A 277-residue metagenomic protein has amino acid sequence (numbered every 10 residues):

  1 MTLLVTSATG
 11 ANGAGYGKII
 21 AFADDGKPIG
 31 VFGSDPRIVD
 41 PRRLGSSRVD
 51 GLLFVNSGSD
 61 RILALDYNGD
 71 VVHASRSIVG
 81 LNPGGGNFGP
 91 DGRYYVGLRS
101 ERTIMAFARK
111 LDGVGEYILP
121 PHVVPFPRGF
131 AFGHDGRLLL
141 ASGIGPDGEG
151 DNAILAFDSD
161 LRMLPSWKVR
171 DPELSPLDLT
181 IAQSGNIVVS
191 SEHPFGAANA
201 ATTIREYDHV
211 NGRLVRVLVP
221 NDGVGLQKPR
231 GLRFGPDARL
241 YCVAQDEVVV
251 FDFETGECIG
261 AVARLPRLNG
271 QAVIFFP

Functional and structural regions predicted by a protein language model:
M1-G30, F276: An edge-strand/N-cap motif at the start of beta-rich repeat modules
L4-T6, F54-V55, V96-G97, L140-A141 (+2 more regions): Residue position within the beta-strands of beta-propeller blades
T9-A14, S59-R61, E101-T103, I144-G148 (+2 more regions): Short glycine/acidic-enriched loop and turn motifs that connect beta-strands
A14-Y16, D35-D50, I78-Y94, P121-G136 (+6 more regions): Beta-rich, blade/repeat-based domains predominating in secreted/periplasmic proteins but also intracellular
Y16-I20, R61-A64, R102-A106, N152-A156 (+2 more regions): A short loop-to-beta-strand structural motif that recurs across blades of beta-propeller domains
K27-P36, D70-S77, G113-P121, R162-R170 (+2 more regions): A short beta-strand motif characteristic of beta-propeller blades
Q245-P277: Blade-level signature of beta-propeller repeat domains, shared across WD40, Kelch, NHL, RCC1 and BNR/Asp-box propellers
